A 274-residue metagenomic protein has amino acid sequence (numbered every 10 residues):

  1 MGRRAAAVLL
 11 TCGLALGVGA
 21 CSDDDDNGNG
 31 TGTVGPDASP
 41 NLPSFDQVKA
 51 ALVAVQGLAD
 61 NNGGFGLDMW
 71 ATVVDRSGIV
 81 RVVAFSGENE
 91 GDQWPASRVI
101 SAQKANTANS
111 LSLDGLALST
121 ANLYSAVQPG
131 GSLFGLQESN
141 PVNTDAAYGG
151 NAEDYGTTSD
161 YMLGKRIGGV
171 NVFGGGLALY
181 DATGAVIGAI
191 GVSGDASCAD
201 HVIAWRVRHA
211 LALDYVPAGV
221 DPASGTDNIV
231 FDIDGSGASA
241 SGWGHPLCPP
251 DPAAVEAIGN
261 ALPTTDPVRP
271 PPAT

Functional and structural regions predicted by a protein language model:
M1-V8: Bacterial N-terminal signal peptides that target proteins for export
V8, G28-G30: Low-complexity intrinsically disordered segments
L10-L14: Hydrophobic helical h-region of N-terminal Sec-dependent signal peptides in bacterial secretory/periplasmic proteins
L16-A20: C-terminal motif of bacterial Sec signal peptides marking the signal peptidase cleavage site
S22-D25: Bacterial signal peptide processing site
G30-T274: Flexible, solvent-exposed loop/hinge segments and secondary-structure transition points
